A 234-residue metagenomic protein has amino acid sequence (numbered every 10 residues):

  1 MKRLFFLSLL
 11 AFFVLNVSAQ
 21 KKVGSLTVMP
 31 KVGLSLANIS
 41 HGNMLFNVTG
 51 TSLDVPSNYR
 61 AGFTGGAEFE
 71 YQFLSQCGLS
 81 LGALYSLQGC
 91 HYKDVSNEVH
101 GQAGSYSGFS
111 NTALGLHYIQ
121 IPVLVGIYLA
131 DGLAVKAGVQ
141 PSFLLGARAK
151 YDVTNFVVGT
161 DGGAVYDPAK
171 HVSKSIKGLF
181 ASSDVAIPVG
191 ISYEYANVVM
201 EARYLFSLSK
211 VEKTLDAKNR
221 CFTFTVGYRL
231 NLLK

Functional and structural regions predicted by a protein language model:
M1-K31, V226, L230-L232: Bacterial Sec-dependent N-terminal signal peptides
Q20-E68, N231: Short glycine/proline- and aromatic-enriched beta-strand/turn motifs that initiate or cap beta-hairpins
V23, L74-Q76, A130, Y195-V198 (+1 more regions): Outer-membrane beta-barrel channels and translocator barrels
P30-L34, F63-Y71, A83-Y85, I121-L129 (+4 more regions): Residues on the lipid-exposed face of transmembrane beta-strands in outer-membrane beta-barrel proteins
N38-R60, L87-H117, L144-D184, P188 (+2 more regions): Extracellular/periplasm-exposed beta-strand and loop segments of Gram-negative cell-envelope proteins, dominated by
D167-R203, N219-K234: Outer membrane beta-barrel transmembrane domains
A202-E212: Transmembrane beta-strand segments that form the barrel wall of outer-membrane beta-barrel proteins
